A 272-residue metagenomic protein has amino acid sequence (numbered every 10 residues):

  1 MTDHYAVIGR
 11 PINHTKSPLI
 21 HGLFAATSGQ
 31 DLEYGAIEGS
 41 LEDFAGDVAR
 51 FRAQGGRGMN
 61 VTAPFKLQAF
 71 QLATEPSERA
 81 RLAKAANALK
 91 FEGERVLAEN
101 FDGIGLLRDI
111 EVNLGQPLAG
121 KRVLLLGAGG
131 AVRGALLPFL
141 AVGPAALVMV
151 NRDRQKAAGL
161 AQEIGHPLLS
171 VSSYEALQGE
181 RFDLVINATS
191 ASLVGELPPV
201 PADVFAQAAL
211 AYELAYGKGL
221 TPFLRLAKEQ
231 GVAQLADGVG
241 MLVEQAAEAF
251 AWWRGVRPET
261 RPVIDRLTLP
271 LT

Functional and structural regions predicted by a protein language model:
T2, A119-R122, Q207-A208: Phosphate-coordination loops involved in phosphoryl transfer and adenosine-cofactor binding
T2-L114: Phosphate/diphosphate ligand-binding glycine-rich loop within oxidoreductases
G9, N100-G103, I110, L114 (+2 more regions): Glycine-rich adenosine-cofactor-binding loop
I12-N13, R154-Q155, K218: Helix N-cap at the beta1-alpha1 junction of Rossmann-like dinucleotide-binding domains, i.e., the first residues
T62-K66, F70, G129-A131, S190-L193 (+1 more regions): Short glycine-rich anion-binding loops that position phosphate/pyrophosphate groups of nucleotides and phosphorylated
G120, L214-T272: Adenosine-phosphate binding glycine-rich loop
V142-I164: NAD(P)-binding Rossmann-fold cofactor-contacting core
H166-L235: Rossmann-like adenosine-cofactor binding region
